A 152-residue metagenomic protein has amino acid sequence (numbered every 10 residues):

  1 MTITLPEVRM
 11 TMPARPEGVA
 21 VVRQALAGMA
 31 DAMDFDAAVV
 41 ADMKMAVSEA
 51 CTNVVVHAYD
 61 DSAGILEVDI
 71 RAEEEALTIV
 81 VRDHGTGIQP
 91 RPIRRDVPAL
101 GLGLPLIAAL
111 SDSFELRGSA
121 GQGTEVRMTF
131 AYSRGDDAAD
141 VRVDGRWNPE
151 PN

Functional and structural regions predicted by a protein language model:
M1-R9, A109-N152: Flexible, glycine-/charge-rich segments associated with ATP-binding catalytic modules
A20, Q24-S48: Conserved short strand/loop->alpha-helix "switch" segment adjacent to the catalytic nucleotide/phosphoryl-transfer site
E49-N53: Conserved polar catalytic motif of the HATPase_c/GHKL fold
V54-A58: Short helix-loop "hinge" at the ATP-lid/N-box region of the Bergerat-fold HATPase_c
I65-E75: Short beta-strand/loop element within the Bergerat-fold HATPase_c
A76-G101, G145-N148: Glycine-rich/acidic phosphate-handling loop/turn and adjacent ATP-lid/helix of nucleotide-binding kinase/ATPase domains
